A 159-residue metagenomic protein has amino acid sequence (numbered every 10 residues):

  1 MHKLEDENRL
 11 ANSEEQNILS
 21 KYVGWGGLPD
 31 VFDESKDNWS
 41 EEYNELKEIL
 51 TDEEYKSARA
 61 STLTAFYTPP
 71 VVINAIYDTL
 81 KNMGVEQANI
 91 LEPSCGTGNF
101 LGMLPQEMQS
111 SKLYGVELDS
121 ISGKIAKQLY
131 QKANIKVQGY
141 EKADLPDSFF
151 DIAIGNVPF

Functional and structural regions predicted by a protein language model:
M1-L129: Class I S-adenosyl-L-methionine
Q87, F149-F150: Local beta-strand N-terminus motif with an aromatic residue
I121, K132-A133, F150: Conserved N-terminal glycine/acidic-rich loop preference
K132-Y140: Conserved SAM-binding strand-loop segment of SAM-dependent methyltransferases
K142-D147: Short conserved loop adjoining the S-adenosyl-L-methionine
A153-I154: Hydrophobic beta-strand segment of the Class I
P158: Short glycine-/small-residue-rich Rossmann-like dinucleotide-binding loops
